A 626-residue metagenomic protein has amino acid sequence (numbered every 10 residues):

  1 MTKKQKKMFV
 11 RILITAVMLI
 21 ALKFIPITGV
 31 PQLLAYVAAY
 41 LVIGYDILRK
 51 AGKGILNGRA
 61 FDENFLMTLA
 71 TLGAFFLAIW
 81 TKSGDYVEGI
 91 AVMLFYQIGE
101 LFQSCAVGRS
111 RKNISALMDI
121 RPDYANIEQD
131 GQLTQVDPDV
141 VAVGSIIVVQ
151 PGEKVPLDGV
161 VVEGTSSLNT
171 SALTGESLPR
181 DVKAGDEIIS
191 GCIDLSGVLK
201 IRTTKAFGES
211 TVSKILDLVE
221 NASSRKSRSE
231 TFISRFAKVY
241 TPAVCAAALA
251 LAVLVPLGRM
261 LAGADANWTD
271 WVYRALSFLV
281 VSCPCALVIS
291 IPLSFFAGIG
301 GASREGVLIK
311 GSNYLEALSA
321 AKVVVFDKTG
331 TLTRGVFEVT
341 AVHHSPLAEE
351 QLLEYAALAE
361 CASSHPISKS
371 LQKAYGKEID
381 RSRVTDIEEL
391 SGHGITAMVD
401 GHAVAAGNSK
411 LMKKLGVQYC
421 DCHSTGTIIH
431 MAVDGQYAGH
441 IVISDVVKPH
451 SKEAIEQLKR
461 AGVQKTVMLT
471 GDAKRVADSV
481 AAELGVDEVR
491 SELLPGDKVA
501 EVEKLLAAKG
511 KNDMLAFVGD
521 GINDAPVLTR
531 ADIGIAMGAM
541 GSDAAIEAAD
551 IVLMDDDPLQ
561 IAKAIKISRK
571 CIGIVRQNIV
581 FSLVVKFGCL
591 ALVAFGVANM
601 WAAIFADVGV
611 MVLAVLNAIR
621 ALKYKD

Functional and structural regions predicted by a protein language model:
M1-A16, L34, L48-F76, L216-A250 (+5 more regions): Soluble-to-membrane junctions at the N-terminal ends of transmembrane alpha-helices in multi-pass ion-transporting
T2-Y124, R235, P242, D270 (+1 more regions): Transmembrane helix-loop-helix hairpins at the membrane interface
G29-V37, A60-T68, T81-V92, F232 (+4 more regions): Membrane-water interface of transmembrane alpha-helices in multipass transporters/channels
E63-T71, L173, Y273, C283-A359 (+1 more regions): Conserved catalytic phosphorylation-site environment of P-type ATPases
F65-L66, M93-P151, A172, V182 (+5 more regions): Juxtamembrane coupling segments of multi-pass membrane pumps/enzymes
A116-E209, N313-A356, M398-V399: Conserved cytosolic catalytic loops of P-type ATPases
V339-K465, K474, V486-V502: P-type ATPase nucleotide-binding
G401, T427, V433-Q577, V585: Conserved ATP-binding TGD loop and adjacent catalytic N/P-domain core of P-type ATPases
